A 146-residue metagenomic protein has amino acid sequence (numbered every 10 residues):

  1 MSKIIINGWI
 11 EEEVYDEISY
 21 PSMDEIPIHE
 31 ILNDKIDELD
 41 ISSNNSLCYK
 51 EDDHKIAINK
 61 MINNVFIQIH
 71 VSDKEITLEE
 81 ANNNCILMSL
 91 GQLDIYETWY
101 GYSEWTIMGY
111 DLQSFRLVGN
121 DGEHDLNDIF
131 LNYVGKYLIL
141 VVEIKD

Functional and structural regions predicted by a protein language model:
S2-L131, E143-D146: Short beta-rich binding modules
L138-L140: Short conserved beta-strand and strand-loop elements enriched in small hydrophobics with frequent Asp/Gly
